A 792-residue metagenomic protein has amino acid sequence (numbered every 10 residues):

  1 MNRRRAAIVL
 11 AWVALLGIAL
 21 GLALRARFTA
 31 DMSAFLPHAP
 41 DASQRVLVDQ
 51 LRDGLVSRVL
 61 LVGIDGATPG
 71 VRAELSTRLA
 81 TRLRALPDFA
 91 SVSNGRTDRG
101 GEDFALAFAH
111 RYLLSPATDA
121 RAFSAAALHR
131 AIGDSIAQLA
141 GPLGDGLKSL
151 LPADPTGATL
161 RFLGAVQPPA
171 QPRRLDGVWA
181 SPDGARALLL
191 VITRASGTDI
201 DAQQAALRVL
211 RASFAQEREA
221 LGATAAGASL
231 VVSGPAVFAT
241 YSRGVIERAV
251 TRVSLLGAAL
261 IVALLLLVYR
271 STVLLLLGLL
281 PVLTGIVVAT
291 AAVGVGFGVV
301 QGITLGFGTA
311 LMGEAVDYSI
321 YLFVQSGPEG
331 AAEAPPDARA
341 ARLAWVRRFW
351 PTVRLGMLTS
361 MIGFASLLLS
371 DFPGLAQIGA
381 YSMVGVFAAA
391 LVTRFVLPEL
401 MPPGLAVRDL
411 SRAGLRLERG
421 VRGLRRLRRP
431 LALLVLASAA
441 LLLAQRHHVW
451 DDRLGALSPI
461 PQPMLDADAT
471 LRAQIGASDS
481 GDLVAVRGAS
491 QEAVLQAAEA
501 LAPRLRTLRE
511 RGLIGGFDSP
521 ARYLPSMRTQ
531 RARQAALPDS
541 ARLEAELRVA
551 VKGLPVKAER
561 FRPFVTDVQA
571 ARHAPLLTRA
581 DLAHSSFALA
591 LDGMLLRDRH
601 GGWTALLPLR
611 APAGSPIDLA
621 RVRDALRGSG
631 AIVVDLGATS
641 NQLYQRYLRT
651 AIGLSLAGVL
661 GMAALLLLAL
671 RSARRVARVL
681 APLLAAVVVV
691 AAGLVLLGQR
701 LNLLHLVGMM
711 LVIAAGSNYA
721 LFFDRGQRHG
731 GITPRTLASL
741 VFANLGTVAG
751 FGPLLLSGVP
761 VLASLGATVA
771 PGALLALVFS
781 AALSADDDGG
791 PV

Functional and structural regions predicted by a protein language model:
M1-A30, P398-E399, P403-R453: Signature of alpha-helical transmembrane segments and their immediate interfacial
L20-G21, A34, E74-A187, A202 (+3 more regions): Alpha-helical transmembrane helix bundles of large polytopic membrane transport and channel proteins
L22-A67, V166-V178, G423, L427 (+2 more regions): Solvent-exposed, non-transmembrane loop/terminal regulatory segments of multi-pass membrane proteins
G144-L267, S271, A570-A663: Extracytoplasmic
L274-Y321, R675-F722, G752: Hydrophobic transmembrane alpha-helices and their membrane-interface caps in long multi-pass transport proteins
L279, A331-S370, H729-S757: Pore- and gate-forming transmembrane helices of large, multi-pass membrane proteins
V295, L311-G327, W350, R354-R412 (+3 more regions): Transmembrane alpha-helices and their membrane-interface boundaries in multi-pass membrane transporters and channels
R428-V551: Juxtamembrane segments of multi-pass membrane proteins
